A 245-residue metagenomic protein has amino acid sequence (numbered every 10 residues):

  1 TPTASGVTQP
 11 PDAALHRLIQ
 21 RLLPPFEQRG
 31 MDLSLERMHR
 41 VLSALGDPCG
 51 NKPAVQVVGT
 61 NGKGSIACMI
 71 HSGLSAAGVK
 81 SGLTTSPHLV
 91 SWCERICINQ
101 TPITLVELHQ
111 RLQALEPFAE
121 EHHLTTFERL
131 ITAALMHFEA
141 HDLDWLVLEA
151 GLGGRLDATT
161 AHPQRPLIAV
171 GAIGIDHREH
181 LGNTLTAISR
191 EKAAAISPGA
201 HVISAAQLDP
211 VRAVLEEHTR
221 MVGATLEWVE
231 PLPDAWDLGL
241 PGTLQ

Functional and structural regions predicted by a protein language model:
T1-G59, I66, S72-A77, T84: Short functional linear segments
P11-D12, H16, I98, P102-L124 (+4 more regions): Adenine nucleotide phosphate-binding catalytic loops in nucleotide-utilizing enzymes
R29-M31, L35-A54, A76-P163, L181 (+1 more regions): ATP-dependent carboxylate-amine ligase catalytic core
V55, G82-T84, L167-A169, I203 (+1 more regions): Hydrophobic/aromatic beta-strand patches that form the interior of the parallel beta-sheet core in alpha/beta enzyme
I70, A134, L215: Aromatic/hydrophobic pocket-lining residues that form π-stacking "cages" and hydrophobic walls in ligand
I70-S75, F138, T219: Hydrophobic alpha-helical packing residues
H141-V202: Phosphate/Mg2+-binding loops and adjacent switch elements in nucleotide/diphosphate-handling enzyme cores
